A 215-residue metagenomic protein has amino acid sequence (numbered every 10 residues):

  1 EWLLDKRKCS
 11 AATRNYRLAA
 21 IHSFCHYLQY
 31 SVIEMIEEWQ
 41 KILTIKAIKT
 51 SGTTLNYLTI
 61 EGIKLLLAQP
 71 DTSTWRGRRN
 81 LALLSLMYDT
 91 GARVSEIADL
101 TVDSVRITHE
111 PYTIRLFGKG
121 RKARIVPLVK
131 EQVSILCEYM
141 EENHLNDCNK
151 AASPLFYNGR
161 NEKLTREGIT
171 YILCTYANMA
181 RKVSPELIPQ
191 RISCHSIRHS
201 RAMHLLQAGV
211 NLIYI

Functional and structural regions predicted by a protein language model:
E1-Y214: Conserved catalytic core of the tyrosine transesterase superfamily
